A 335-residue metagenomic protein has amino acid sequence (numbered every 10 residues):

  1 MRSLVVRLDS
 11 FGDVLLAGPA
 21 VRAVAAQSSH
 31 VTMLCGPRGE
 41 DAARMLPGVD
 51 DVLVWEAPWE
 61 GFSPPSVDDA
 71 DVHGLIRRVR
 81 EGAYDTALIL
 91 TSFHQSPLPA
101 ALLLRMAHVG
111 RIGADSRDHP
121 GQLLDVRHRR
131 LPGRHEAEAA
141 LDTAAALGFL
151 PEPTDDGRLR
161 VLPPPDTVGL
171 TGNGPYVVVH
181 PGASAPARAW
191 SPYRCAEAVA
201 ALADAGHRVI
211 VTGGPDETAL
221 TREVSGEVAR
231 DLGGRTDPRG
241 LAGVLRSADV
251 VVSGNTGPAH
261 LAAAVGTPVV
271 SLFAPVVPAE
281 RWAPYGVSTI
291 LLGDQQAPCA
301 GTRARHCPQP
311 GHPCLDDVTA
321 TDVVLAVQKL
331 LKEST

Functional and structural regions predicted by a protein language model:
M1-T335: Catalytic machinery of carbohydrate-active enzymes, primarily nucleotide-sugar-dependent glycosyltransferases
